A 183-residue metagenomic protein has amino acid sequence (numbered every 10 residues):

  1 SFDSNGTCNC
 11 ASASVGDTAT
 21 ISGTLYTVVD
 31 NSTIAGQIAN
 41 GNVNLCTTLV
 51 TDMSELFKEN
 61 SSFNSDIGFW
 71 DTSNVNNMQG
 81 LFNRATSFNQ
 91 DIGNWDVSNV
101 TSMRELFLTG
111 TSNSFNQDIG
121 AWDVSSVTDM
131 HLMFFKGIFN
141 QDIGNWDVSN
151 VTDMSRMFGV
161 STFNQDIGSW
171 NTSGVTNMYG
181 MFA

Functional and structural regions predicted by a protein language model:
S1-A183: Negatively charged
